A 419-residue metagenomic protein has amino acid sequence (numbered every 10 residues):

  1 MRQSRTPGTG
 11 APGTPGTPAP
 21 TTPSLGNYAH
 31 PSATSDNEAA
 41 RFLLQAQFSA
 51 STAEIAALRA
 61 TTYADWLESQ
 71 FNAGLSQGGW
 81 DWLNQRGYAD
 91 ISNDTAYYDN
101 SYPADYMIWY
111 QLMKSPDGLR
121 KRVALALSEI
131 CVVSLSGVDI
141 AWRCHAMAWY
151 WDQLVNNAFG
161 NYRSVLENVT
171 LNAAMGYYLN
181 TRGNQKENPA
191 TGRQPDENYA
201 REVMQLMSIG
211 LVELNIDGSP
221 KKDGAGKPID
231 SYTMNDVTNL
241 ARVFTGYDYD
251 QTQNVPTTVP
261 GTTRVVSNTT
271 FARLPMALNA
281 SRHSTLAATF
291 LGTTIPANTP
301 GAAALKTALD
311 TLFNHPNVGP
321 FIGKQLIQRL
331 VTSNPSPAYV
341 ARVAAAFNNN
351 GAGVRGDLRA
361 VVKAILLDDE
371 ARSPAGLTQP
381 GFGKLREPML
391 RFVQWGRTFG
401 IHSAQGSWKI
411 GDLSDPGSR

Functional and structural regions predicted by a protein language model:
M1-S24: Ser/Thr/Gly/Pro-rich low-complexity, disordered linker/stalk segments of secreted and cell-surface proteins
P20-A96, N100-Y106, H145-G323, I327-R419: His/Asp/Glu-rich metal/cofactor-coordinating catalytic motifs and the adjacent surface-exposed loops that frame enzyme
P103-A104, K114-R122: Amphipathic interfacial helices
D117-R120, C131-S136: Short, contiguous, well-structured surface segments enriched in hydrophobic/aromatic residues
R120, A124, G319-P320: Hydrophobic faces of stable alpha-helices that mediate helix-helix packing
G137-I140, C144: Extended, solvent-exposed regulatory segments
